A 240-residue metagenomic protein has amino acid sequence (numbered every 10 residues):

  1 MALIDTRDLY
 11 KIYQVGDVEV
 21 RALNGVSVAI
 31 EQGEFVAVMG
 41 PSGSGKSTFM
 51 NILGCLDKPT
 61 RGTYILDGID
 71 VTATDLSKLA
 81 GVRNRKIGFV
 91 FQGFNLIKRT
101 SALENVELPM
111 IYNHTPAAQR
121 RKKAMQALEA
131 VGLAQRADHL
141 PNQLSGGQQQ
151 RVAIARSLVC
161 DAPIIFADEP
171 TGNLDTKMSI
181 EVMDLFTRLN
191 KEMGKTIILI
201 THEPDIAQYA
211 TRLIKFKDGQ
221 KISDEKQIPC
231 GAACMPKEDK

Functional and structural regions predicted by a protein language model:
A2-F216: ABC family nucleotide-binding domain
Q220-K240: Conserved beta-strand-loop-alpha-helix hinge in the C-terminal portion of ABC ATPase nucleotide-binding domains
